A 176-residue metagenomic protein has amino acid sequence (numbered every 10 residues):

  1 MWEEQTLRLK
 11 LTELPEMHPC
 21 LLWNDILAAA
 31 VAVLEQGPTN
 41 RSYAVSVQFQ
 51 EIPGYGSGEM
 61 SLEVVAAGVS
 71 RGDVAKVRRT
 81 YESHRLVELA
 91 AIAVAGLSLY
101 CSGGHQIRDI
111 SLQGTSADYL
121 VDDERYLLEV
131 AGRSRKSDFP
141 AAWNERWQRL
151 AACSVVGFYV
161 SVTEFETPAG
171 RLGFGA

Functional and structural regions predicted by a protein language model:
M1-Y81, V87, G170-A176: Nuclease-adjacent, charged terminal/linker segments that flank catalytic cores
H18-W23, L86-S102: Amphipathic repeat-derived elements
D25, D73, D109, D118 (+2 more regions): Acidic-enriched, low-complexity/disordered segments with a strong bias for Aspartate over Glutamate
A44-S46, D118, L127, Y159: Generic structural signal for residues positioned in beta-strands
Y81-R85, L89, H105-D109: Short, charged/polar micro-motifs that form catalytic or ligand-binding hotspots
A91-L99, Y119-K136: Conserved catalytic cores of phosphodiester-cleaving nucleases, focusing on short active-site segments
G96-D118: A short acidic/basic microdomain associated with nuclease active sites
H105-Q106, G114, V130-A176: Catalytic cores of nucleic-acid endonucleases
